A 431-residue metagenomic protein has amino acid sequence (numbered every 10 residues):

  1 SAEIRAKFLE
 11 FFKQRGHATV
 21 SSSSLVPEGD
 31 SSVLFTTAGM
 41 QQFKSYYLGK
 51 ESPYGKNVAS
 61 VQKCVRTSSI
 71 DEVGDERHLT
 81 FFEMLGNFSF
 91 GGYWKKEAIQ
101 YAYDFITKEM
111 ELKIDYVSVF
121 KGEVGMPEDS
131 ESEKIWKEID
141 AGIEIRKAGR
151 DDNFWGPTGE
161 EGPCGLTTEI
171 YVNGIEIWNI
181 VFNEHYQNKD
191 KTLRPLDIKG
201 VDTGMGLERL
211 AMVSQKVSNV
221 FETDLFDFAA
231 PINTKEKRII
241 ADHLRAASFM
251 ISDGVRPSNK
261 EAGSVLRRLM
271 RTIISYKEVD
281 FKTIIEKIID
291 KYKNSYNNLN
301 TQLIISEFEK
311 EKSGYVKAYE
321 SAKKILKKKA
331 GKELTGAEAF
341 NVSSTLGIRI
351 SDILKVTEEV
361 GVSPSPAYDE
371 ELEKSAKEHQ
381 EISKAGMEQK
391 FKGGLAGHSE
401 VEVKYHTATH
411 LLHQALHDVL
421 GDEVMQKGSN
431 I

Functional and structural regions predicted by a protein language model:
S1-I431: A glycine- and charged-residue-rich anion-binding loop/surface
